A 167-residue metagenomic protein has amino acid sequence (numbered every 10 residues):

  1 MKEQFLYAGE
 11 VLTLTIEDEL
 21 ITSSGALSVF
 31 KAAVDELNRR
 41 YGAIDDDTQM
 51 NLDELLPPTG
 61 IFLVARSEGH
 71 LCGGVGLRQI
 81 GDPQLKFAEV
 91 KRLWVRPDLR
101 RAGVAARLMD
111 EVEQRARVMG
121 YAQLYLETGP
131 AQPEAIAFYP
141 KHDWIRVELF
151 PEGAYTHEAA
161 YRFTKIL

Functional and structural regions predicted by a protein language model:
F5-Y7, D18-T22, A122-Y125, G129-L167: C-terminal "cap" of GNAT-fold acetyltransferases
Y7-K91, R96-P97, M109-E111, R115 (+2 more regions): Acetyl-CoA-dependent GNAT
R96-A102, P130: Active-site acidic-Proline motif in GNAT/NAT acetyltransferases
R101, Q114-V118, I145: Conserved amphipathic alpha-helical interaction elements at protein-protein interfaces in regulatory, energy-coupling
M109, A116-E127: Conserved GNAT acetyl-CoA-binding A-motif
